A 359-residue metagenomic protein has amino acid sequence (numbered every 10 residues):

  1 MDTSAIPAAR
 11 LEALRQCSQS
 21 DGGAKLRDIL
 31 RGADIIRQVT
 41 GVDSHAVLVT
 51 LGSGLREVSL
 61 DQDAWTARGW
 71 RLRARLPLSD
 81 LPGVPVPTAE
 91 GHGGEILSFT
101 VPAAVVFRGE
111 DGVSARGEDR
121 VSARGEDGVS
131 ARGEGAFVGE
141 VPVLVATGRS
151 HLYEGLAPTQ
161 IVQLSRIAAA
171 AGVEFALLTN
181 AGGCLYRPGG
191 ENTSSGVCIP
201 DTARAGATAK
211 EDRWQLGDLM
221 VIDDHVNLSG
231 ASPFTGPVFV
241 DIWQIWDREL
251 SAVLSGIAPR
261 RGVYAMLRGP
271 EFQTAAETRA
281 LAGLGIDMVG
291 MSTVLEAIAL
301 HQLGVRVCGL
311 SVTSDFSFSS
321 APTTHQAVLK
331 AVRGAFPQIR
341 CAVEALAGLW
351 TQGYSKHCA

Functional and structural regions predicted by a protein language model:
D2-G112, G133-V240: Metabolite-binding pocket within alpha/beta catalytic cores that recognizes anionic/polar moieties
E110-G133: Long, intrinsically disordered low-complexity tandem-repeat segments
A169-A170, A282, H301: Non-catalytic positions within long, well-ordered alpha-helices that form the structural scaffold/packing of enzyme
E174-F175, D287, R306: Short acidic/polar active-site loop segments enriched in Thr and Asp
F234-L267: Metal-dependent peptidase/peptidase-like ectodomains
G256-D287, W350-T351: Active-site/ligand-binding-proximal alpha/beta "capping" segment
M291-V328: Zn-dependent metallopeptidase/amidohydrolase metal-coordination segment
S317-A359: His/Asp/Glu-rich mid-to-C-terminal helical/loop segments that flank catalytic regions of hydrolases
